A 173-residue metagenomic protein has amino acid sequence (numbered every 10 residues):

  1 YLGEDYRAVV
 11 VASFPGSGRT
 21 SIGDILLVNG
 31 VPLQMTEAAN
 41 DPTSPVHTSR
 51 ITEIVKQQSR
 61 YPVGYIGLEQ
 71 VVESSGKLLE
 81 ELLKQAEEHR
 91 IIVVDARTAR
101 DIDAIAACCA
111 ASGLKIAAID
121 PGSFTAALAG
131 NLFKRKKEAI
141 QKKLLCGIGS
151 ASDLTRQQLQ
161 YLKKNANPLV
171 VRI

Functional and structural regions predicted by a protein language model:
Y1-I102: Cap/lid and interdomain-hinge subdomains that line or gate substrate/regulatory clefts in soluble alpha/beta enzymes
S13-P15, S123, I173: Short, ordered loop/turn segments at secondary-structure junctions
P62-E69, I91, K115-P121, P168-I173: Flexible, glycine/charged-enriched surface loops at secondary-structure junctions
V94-A99, P121-S123, G147-S152: Structural motif
D101-I105, T155-R156: Short, well-ordered alpha-helical microsegments
C108-K115, A166: Soluble secreted/lumenal catalytic domains with histidine-centered metal-binding or acid-base catalytic motifs
D120-F124, L128-I140, G149-S150: An anion-binding catalytic pocket shared by soluble metabolic enzymes
E138-I173: Redox- and metal-dependent alpha/beta enzyme cores, enriched for Fe-S-associated oxidoreductases and cofactor-handling
